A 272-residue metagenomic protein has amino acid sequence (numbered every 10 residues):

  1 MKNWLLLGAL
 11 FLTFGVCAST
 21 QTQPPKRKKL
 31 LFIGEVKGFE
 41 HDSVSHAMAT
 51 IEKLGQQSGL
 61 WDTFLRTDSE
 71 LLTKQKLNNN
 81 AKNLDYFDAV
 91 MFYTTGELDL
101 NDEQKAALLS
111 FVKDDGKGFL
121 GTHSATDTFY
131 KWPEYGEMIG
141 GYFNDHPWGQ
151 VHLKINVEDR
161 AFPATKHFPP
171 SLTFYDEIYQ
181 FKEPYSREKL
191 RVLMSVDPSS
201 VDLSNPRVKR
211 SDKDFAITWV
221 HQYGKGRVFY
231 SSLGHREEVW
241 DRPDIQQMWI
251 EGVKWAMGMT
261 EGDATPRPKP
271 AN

Functional and structural regions predicted by a protein language model:
M1-W4: Positively charged n-region of N-terminal signal peptides that target proteins for export
L7-G15: Bacterial N-terminal signal peptides
Q23-K28, D42-S45, A49-S58, T67 (+3 more regions): Extracellular ligand-binding/catalytic regions of CAZymes and related secreted enzymes and adhesion modules
L30-I33, N83-F129, K225: Short alpha-beta junction capping motif
V36-F39, S69-T73, M91, T95-D99 (+5 more regions): Solvent-exposed loop/turn segments at secondary-structure junctions within structured extracellular/periplasmic domains
Q56, D62, G141, G149-G224: Catalytic beta-strand/loop cores that center a nucleophilic Ser/Cys/Thr and support acyl-enzyme chemistry
R66-N83: Glycine-rich, highly charged phosphate/nucleotide-binding loops
D127-M138: Glycine-rich, charge-decorated loop segments at or immediately adjacent to ligand/cofactor-binding or catalytic sites
